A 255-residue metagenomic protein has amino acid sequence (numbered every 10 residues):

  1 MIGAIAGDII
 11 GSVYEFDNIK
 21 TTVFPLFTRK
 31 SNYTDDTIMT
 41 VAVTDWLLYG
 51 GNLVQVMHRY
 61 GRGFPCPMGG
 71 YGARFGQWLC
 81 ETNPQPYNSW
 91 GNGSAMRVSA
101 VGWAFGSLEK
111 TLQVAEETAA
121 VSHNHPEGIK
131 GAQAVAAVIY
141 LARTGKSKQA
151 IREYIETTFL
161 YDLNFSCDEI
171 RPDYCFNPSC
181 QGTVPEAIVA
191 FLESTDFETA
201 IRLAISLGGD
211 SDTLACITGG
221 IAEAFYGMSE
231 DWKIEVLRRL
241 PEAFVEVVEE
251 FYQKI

Functional and structural regions predicted by a protein language model:
M1-I255: Structured, active/binding-site neighborhoods that engage oxygen-rich ligands
